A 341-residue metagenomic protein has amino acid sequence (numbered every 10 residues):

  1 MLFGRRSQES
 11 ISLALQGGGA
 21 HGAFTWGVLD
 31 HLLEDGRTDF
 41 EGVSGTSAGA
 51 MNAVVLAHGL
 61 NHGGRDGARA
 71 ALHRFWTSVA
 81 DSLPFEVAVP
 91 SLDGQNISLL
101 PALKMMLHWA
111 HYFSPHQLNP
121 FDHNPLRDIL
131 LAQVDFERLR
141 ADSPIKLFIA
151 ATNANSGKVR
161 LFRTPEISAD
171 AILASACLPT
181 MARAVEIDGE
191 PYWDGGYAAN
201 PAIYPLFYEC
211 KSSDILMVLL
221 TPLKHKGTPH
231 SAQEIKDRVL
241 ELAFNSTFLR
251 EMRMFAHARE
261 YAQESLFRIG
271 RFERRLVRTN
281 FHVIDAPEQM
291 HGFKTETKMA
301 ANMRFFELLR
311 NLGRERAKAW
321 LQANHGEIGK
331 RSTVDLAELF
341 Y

Functional and structural regions predicted by a protein language model:
M1-S44, V54-Y341: Patatin-like phospholipase
G45, G49: Gly/Ala-rich beta-loop-alpha elbow adjacent to hydrolase catalytic centers
